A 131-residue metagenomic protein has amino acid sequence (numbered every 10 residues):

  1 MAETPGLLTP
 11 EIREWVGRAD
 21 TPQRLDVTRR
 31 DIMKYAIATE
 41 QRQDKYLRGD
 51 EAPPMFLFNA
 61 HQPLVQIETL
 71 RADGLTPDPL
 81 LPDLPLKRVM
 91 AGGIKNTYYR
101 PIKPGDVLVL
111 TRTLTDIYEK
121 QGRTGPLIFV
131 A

Functional and structural regions predicted by a protein language model:
A2-G93: Hot-dog-fold acyl-thioester-processing enzymes
G92-A131: Hydrophobic beta-sheet segments that form the core/acyl-binding groove of ACP/CoA-dependent acyl-chain-processing
